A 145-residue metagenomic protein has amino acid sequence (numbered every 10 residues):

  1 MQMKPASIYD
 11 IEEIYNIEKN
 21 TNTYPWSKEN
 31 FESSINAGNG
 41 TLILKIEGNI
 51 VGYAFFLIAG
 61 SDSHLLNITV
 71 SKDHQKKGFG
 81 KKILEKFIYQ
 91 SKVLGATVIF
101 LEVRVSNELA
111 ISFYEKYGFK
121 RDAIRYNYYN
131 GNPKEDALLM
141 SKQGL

Functional and structural regions predicted by a protein language model:
M1-K4: Extreme N-terminal starter segment of soluble prokaryotic enzymes
I8-D73, L84-K86, Q90, L94 (+2 more regions): Acetyl-CoA-dependent GNAT
T41, R104-E108, N127-L145: C-terminal "cap" of GNAT-fold acetyltransferases
N49, S71-E85, K92-L94, V98 (+3 more regions): Conserved glycine-rich acetyl-CoA-binding loop
S61-L66, T97, Y117, D136: A generic structural signal for short beta-strands and their flanking turns/coil linkers
I68-T69, I111-F113, P133-D136: Short secondary-structure transition/capping segments
I124: Conserved S-adenosyl-L-methionine
